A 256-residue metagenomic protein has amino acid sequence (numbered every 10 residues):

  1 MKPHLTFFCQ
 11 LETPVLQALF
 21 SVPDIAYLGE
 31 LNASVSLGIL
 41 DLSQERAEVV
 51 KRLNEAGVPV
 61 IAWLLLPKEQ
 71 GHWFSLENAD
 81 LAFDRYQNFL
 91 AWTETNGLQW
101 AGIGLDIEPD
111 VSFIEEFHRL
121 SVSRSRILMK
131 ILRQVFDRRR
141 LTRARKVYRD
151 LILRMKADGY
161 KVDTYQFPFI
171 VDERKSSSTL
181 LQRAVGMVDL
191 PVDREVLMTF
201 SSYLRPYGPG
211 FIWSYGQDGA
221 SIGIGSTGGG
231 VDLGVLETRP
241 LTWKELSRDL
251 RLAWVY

Functional and structural regions predicted by a protein language model:
P3-E12, I61, L132-L181, V196-F200 (+1 more regions): Aromatic-lined carbohydrate-recognition surfaces of secreted/lumenal glycan-active proteins
P3-L5, V192-G210, S214, D218-Y256: Substrate-binding cleft of secreted/luminal carbohydrate-active enzymes
L11-T13, N32-L40, Q70-A82, Q134-T142 (+3 more regions): The substrate-binding groove and active-site-proximal loops of carbohydrate-active enzymes, especially glycoside
Q17-S21, D172-V188: Distinct, well-ordered alpha-helical segments
G29-L40, T179-G210: Aromatic- and acid-rich polysaccharide-binding/catalytic face of secreted or lumenal carbohydrate-active enzymes
R46-T95: Active-site-adjacent "subsite" loops/lids of carbohydrate-active enzymes
E77-I107, A144, A184-D189, L252-A253: An active-site-proximal structural segment forming one wall of the substrate-binding cleft that immediately precedes
F89-R138, Y256: Active-site groove signature of glycoside hydrolases
